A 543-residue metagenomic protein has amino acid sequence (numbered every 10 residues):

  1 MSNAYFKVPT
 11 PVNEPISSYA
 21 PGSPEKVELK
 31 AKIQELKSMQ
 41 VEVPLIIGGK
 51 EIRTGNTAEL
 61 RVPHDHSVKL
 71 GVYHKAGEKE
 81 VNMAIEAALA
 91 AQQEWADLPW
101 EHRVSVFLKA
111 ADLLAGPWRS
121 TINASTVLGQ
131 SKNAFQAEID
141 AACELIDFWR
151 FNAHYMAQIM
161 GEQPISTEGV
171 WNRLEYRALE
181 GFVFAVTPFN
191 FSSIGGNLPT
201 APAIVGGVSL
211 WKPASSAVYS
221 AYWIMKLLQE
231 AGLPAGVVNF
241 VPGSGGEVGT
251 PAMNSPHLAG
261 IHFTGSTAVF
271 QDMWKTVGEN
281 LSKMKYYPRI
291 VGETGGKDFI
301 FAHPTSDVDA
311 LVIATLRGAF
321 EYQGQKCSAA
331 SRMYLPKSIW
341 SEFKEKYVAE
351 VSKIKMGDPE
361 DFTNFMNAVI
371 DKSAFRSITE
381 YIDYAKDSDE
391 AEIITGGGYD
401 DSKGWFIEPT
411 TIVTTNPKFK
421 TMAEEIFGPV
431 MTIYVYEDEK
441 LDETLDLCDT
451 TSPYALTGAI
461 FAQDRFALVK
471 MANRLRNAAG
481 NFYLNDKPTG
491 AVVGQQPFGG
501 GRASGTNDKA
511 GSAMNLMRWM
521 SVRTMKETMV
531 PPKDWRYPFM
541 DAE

Functional and structural regions predicted by a protein language model:
M1-L70: Hydrophobic face of amphipathic alpha-helices that form TPR/SEL1-like repeat modules and related alpha-solenoid
A4, E14, S18, D65-V72 (+9 more regions): Conserved C-terminal structural/oligomerization subdomain of aldehyde/semialdehyde dehydrogenase
R53-G55, E59-R61, H66-M160, L445 (+1 more regions): Glycine-rich loop-to-alpha-helix module at the N-terminal edge of alpha/beta enzyme cores
S67, A88, R103, G206 (+8 more regions): Residue-level signal for inorganic ion chemistry
A84-E94, K109-L113, P117, S125 (+16 more regions): Generic, well-ordered alpha-helical scaffold segments in large soluble proteins
S125-K132, P164-E168, D361-N367: Short linear capping/connector segments at secondary-structure termini
V127, I146, M156-A310, A503 (+1 more regions): Rossmann-like NAD(P) dinucleotide-binding subdomain of oxidoreductase/dehydrogenase enzymes
L227-G232, N254-S255, G260, A268-P417 (+4 more regions): ALDH superfamily catalytic-core signature
